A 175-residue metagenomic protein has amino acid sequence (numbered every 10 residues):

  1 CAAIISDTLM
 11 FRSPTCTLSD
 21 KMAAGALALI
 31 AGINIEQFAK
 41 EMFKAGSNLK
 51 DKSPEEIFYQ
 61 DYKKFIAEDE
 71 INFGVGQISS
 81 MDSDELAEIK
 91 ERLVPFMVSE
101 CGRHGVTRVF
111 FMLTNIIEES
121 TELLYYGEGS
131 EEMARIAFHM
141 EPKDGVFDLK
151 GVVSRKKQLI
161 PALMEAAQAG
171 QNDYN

Functional and structural regions predicted by a protein language model:
C1-A23, R135, K157: Short alpha-helices
K21-N175: C-terminal accessory domains and tails appended to enzymatic cores
